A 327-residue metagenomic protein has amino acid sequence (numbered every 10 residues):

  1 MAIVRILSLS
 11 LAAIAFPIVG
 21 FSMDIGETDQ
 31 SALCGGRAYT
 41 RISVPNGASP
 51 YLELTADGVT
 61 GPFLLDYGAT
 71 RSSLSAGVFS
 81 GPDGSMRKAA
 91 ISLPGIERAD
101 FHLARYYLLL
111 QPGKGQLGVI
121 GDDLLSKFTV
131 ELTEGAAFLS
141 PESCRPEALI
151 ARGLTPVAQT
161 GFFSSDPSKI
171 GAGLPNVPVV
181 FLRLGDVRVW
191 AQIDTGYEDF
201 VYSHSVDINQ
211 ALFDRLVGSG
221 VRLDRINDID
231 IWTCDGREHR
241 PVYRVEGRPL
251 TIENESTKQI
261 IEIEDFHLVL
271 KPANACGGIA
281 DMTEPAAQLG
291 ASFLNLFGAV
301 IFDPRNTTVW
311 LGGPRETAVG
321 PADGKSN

Functional and structural regions predicted by a protein language model:
M1-I6: Positively charged n-region of N-terminal signal peptides that target proteins for export
L7-P17: Bacterial N-terminal signal peptides
G20-N327: Pepsin/retropepsin-fold aspartyl endopeptidases
